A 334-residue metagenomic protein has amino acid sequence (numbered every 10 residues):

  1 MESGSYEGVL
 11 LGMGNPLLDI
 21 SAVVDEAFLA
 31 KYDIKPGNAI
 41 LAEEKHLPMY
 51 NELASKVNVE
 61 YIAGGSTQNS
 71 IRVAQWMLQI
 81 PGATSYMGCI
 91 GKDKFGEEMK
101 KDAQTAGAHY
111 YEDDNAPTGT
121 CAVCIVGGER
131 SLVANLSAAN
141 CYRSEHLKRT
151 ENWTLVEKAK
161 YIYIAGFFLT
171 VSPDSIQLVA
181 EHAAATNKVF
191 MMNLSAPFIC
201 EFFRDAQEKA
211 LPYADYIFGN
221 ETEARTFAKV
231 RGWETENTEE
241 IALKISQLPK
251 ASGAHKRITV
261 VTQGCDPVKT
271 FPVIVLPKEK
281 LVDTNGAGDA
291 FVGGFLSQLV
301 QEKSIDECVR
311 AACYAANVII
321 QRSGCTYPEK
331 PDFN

Functional and structural regions predicted by a protein language model:
M1-N38, N58-I62, I80-A83, C89-G91 (+3 more regions): Ribokinase/PfkB-type carbohydrate-kinase core domain
P36-P48: N-terminal glycine-rich anion-binding loops that anchor highly charged ligand groups
I71-A74, A103: Structural element of the ATP-grasp superfamily
Q75-Q79, V300: Gly/Ala-rich phosphate-binding loop of Rossmann-like dinucleotide-binding domains, activating on the conserved
A183, A287, C308, A312 (+1 more regions): Small-residue (primarily alanine) positions within well-ordered alpha-helices, especially packing/interaction faces
R225-A228, L281-I305, V309: Short, small-residue alpha-helix embedded
V318-T326: Short arginine-rich
